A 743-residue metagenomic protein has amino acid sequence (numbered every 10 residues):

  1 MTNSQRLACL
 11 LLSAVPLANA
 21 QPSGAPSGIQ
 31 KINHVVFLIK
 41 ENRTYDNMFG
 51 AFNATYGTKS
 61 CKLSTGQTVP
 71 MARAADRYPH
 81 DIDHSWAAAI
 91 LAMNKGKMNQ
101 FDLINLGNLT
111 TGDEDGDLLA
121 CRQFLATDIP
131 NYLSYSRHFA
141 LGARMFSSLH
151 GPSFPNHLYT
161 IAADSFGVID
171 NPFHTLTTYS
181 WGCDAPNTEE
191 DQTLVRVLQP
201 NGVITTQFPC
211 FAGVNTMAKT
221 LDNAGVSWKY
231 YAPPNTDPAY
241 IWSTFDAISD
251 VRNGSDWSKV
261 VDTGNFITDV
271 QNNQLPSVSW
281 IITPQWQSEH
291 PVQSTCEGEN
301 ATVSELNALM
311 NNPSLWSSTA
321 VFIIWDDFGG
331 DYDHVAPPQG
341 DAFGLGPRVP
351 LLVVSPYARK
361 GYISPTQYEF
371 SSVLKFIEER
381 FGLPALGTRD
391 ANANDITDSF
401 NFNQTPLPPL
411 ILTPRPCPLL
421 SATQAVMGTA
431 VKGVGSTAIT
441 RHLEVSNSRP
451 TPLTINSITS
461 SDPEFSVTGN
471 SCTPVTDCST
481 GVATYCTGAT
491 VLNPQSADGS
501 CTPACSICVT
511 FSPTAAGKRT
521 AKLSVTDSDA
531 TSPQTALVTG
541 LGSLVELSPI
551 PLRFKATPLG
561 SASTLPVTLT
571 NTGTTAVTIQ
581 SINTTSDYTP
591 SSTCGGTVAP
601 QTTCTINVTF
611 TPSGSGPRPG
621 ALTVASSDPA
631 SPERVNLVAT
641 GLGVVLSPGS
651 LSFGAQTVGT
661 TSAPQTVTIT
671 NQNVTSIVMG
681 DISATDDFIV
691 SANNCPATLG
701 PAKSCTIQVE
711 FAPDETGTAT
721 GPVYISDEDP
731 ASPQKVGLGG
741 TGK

Functional and structural regions predicted by a protein language model:
L10-A20: Hydrophobic h-region of N-terminal signal peptides that target proteins for export in Gram-negative bacteria
Q21-P418: N-terminal pro-sequences and low-complexity stem/linker regions of secreted or lumenal proteins
C417-P450, T539-T572, V638-V674, G739-K743: Beta-sheet-dominated interaction scaffolds and their linkers
L419-T423, P450-S506, L544-R553, T574-N607 (+2 more regions): Surface-exposed binding patches on compact interaction domains or structured appendages
V434-L443, P503-C505, T514-K522, L559-V567 (+5 more regions): Short, solvent-exposed loop/turn segments enriched in Ser/Thr/Gly
A438-I439, P450-I455, R519, P533-Q534 (+8 more regions): Short acidic/proline- and small/hydrophobic-mixed sequence motifs that coincide with surface turns and coil-to-beta
T440-S446, I507-V509, A521-T526, V538 (+8 more regions): Buried hydrophobic-core signal for structured, non-transmembrane domains
A515-G542, G614-G641, E715-G742: Terminal connector regions
